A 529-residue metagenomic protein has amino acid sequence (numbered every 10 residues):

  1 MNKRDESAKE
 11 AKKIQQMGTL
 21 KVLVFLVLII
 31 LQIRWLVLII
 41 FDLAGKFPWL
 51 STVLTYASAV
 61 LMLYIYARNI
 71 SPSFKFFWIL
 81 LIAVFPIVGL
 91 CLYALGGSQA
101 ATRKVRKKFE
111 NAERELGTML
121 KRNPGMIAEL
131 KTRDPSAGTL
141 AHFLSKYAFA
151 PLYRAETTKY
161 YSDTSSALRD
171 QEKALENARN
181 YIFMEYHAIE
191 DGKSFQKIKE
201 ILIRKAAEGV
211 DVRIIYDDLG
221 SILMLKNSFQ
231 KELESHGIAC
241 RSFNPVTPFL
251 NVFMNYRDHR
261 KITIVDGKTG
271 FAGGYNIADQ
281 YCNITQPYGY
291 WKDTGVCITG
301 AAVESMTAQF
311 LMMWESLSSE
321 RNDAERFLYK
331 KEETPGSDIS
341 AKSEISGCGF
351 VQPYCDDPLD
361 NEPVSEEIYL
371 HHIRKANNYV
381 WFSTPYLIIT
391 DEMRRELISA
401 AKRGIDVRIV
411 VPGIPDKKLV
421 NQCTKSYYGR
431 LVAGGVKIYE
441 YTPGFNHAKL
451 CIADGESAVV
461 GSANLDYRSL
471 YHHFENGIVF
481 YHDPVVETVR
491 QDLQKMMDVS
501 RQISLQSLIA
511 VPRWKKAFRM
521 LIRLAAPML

Functional and structural regions predicted by a protein language model:
M1-E367, H371, K375, S399 (+6 more regions): N-terminal localization/anchoring segments of enzymes in phospholipid and broader phosphate metabolism
H187, P385-Y386, V420: Glycine- and other small-residue-rich loops at beta-strand/loop junctions that grip anionic moieties
V210-D211, N377-N378, I405-V407: Loop/turn elements at helix/coil->beta-strand transitions in domains of secreted/extracellular proteins
D293, S383-T384: A short, conserved beta-strand element enriched in hydrophobic/aromatic residues
Y386-V407, P412, K417: Helical hairpin unit composed of two closely spaced alpha helices linked by a short loop
I405-I409, G413-L465: C-terminal structural cap/anchor segments
